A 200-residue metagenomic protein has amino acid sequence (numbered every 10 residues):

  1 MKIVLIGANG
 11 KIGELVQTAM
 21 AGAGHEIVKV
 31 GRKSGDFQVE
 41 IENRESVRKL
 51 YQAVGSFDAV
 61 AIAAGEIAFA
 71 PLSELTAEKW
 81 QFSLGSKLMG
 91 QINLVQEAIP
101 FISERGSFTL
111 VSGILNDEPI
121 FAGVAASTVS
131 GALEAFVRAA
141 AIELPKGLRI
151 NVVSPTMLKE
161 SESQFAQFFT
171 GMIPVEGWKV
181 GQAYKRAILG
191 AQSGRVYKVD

Functional and structural regions predicted by a protein language model:
I6-A19: N-terminal Rossmann NAD(P)H-binding glycine-rich loop of SDR-like oxidoreductase domains
V30-S46: Rossmann-fold cofactor-recognition segment
I41-F57: Conserved Rossmann-fold cofactor-binding substructure of NAD(P)-dependent oxidoreductases
A61-F69: Conserved NAD(P)H cofactor-binding loop of Rossmann-fold oxidoreductase domains
P71-L72, K79-Q81: Substrate-binding pocket helix/loop in short-chain dehydrogenase/reductase
S83, I92-N93, S107-L133, V137-I142 (+1 more regions): Catalytic loop of short-chain dehydrogenase/reductase
P145-L148, V152-D200: C-terminal helical subdomain
